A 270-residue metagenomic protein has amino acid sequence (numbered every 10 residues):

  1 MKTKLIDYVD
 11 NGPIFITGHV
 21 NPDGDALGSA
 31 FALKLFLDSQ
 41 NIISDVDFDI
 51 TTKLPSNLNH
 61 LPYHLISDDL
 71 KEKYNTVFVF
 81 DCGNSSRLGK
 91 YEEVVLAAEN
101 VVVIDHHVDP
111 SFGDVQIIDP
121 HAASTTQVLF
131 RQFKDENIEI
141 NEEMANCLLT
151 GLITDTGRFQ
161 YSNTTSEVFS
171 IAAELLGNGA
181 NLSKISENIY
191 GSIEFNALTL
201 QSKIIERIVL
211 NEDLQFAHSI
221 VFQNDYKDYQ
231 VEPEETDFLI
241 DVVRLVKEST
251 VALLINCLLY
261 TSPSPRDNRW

Functional and structural regions predicted by a protein language model:
M1-K4, G83-N84, F133-D135: Short, motif-level signal for alpha-helix interfacial/capping segments enriched in acidic residues and aromatics/proline
K2-N21, G28-S56, D68-Y74, T154 (+2 more regions): Hydrophobic helix-and-loop "lid/oligomerization" segment in the mid-to-C-terminal part of catalytic domains
I16, I50, V103-I104, E142: General beta-strand structural signal in soluble alpha/beta enzymes
D23, S85-R87, D109-S111, F159 (+1 more regions): Short, acidic Gly/Pro/Ser/Thr-rich loop/turn segments
S56, H60-V115: Active-site cofactor/cluster-binding pocket
S67-D68, K90-E93, Q116-D119, I138-E139 (+2 more regions): A generic local secondary-structure boundary/capping motif
H106-I171: Short alpha-helices
